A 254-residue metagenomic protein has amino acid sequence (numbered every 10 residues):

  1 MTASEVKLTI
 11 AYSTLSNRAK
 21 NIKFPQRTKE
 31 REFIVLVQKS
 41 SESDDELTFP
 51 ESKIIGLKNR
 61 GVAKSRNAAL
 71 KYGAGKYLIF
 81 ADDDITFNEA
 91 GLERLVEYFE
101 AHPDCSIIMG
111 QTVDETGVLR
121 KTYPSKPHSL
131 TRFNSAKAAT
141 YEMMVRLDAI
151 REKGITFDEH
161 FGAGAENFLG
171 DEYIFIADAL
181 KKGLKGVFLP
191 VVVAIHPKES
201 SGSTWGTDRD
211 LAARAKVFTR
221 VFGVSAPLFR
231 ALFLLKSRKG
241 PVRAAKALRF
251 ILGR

Functional and structural regions predicted by a protein language model:
M1-E32: N-proximal low-complexity "stem/linker" segments adjacent to membrane-targeting elements
L57-G73: Glycine-rich, basic loop-to-helix element that forms the pyrophosphate-binding segment of sugar-nucleotide handling
L78: Short aromatic/hydrophobic "clamp" motif used to bind/position activated sugar donors
D82-T86: The conserved acidic donor/metal-binding loop of glycosyltransferases
A90-Y123: Conserved donor NDP-sugar-binding/catalytic core segment of glycosyltransferases
F157-E159, G183-P197: Catalytic beta-strand/loop signature of glycosyltransferases that borders the donor
G162-I174: Acidic donor-binding loop at a coil-to-helix junction in glycosyltransferase catalytic cores that engages
S203-R254: Non-catalytic, C-terminal membrane-associated alpha-helical segments of glycosyltransferases
